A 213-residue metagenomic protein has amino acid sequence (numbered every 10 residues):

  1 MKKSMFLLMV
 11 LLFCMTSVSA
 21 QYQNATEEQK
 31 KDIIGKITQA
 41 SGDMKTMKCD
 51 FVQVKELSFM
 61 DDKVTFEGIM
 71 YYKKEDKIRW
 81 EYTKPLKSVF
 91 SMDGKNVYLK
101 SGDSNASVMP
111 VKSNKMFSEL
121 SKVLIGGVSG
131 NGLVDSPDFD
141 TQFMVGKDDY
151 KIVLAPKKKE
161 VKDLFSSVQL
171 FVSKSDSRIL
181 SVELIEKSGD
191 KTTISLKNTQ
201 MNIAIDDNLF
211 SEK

Functional and structural regions predicted by a protein language model:
S4-C14: Sec-dependent N-terminal signal peptides
T16-Q21: Sec/Tat signal peptide C-region and signal peptidase I cleavage site
Y22-T26, T38-D43, K55, K63 (+2 more regions): Flexible, processing/modification-adjacent segments and terminal tails in exported/periplasmic/extracellular proteins
Q23, I69-S118, T192: An acidic-aromatic
S41-M60, Y71: A short, Trp-centered hydrophobic/proline-enriched beta-strand micro-motif
C49-V52, E67-G68, S167, L196: Extended beta-sheet lipid-handling architectures
F51, I78-Y82, V97-K100, I152-L154 (+1 more regions): Short hydrophobic/aromatic-rich beta-strand segments that constitute the beta-sheet cores of beta-sandwich/beta-barrel
G132-K213: Gly/Pro-enriched, hydrophobic low-complexity segments that function as extracytoplasmic propeptides/linkers
